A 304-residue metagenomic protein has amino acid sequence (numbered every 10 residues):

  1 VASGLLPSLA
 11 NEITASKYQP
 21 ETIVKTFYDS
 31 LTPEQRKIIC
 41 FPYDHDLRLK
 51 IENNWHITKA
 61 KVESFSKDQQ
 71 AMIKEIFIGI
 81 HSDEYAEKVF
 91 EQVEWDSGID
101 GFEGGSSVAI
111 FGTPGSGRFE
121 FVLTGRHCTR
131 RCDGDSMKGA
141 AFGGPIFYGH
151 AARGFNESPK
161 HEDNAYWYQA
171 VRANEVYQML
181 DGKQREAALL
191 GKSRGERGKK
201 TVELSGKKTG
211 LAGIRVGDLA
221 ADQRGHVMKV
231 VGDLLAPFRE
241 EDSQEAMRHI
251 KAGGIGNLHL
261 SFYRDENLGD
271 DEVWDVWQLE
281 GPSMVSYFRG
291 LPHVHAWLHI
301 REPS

Functional and structural regions predicted by a protein language model:
V1-E12: N-terminal export signals
N11-S304: A cross-kingdom marker for long, charged
